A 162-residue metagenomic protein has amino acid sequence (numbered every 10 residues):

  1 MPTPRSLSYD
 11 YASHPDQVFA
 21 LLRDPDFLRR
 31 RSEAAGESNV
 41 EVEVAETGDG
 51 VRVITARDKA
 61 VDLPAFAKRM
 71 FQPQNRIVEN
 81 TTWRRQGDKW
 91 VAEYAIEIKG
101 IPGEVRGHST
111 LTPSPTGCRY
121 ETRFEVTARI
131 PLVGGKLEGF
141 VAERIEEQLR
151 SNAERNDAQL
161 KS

Functional and structural regions predicted by a protein language model:
M1-L63: Hydrophobic ligand-binding cavity/cleft-lining segments
P2, E41-V44, E104-H108, E147: Soluble, non-transmembrane catalytic domains of enzymes that act on hydrophobic metabolites at membranes
T3, P73-N75, G103: Residue-level preference for beta-strand/loop junctions
A34-A35, E138, K161: Sparse recognition of residues in long alpha-helices and their boundaries
V42-Y94: Glycine-rich portal/gate segments that line the openings of hydrophobic small-molecule binding cavities
I77, T82, V91-A142: Beta-strand/loop substructures that line and gate deep hydrophobic ligand-binding cavities in soluble
E154-S162: Short, highly charged C-terminal tails/helix-capping segments
